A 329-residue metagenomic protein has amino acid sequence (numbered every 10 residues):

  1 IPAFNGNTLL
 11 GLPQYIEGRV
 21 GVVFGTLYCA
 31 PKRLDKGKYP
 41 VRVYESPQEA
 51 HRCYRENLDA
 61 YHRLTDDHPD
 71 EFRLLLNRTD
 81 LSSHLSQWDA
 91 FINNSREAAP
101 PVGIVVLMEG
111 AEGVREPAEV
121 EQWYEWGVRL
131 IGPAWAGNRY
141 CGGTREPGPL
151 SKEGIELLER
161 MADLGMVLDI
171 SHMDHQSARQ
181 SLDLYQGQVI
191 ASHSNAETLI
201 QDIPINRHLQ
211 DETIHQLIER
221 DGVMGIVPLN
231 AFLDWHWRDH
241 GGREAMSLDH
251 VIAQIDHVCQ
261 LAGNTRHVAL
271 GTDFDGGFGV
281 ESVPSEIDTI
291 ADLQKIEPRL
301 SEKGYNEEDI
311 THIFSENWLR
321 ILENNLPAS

Functional and structural regions predicted by a protein language model:
I1-A134, N138-K152, L199, N206-S329: N-terminal hydrophobic targeting/anchoring segments and the immediately downstream early-domain regions of hydrolases
P147-L184, Q188-H193: Loop-centered beta-sheet repeat module
S177-I218: Aromatic-anchored, glycine/proline-accented short structural segments that stabilize local strand-turns or short
